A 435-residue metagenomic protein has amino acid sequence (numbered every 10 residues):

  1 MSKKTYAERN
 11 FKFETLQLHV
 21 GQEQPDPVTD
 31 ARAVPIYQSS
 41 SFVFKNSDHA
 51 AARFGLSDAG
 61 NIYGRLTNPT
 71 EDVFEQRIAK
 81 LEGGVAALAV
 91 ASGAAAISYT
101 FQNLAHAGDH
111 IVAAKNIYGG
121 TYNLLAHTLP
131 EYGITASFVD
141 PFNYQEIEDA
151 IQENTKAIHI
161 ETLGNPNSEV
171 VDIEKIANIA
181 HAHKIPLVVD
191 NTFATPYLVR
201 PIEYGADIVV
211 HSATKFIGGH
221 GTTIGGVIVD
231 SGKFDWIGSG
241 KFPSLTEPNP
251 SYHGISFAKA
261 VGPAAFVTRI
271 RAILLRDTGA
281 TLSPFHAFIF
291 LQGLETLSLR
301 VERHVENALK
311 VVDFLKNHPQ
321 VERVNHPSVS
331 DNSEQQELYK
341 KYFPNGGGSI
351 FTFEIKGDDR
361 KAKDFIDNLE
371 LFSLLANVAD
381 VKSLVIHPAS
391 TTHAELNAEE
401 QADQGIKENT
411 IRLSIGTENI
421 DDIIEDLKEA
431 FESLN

Functional and structural regions predicted by a protein language model:
M1-K4, E14, V85, A126 (+5 more regions): PLP-dependent enzyme catalytic core of the Aspartate aminotransferase-like
S2-E8, G21-P25, A87-N317: Conserved PLP-enzyme active-site core in the AAT-like
S2-N68, Q76-R77, I411: N-terminal "arm"/small-domain region of PLP-dependent enzymes with the aminotransferase-like
P25, V43-S47, D235-W236, L297 (+3 more regions): Short, acidic Gly/Pro/Ser/Thr-rich loop/turn segments
V34, S40, I134, I185 (+7 more regions): Structural beta-strand/beta-sheet cores of well-ordered domains, especially the beta-sheet scaffolds that support
N46-S98, G120-H127: Conserved N-terminal alpha-helix of the aminotransferase class I/II PLP-enzyme fold
A59, V85, H286, F290 (+3 more regions): Short amphipathic alpha-helical segments
V301, L309, D313-K316, Q320-I411 (+1 more regions): Conserved C-terminal alpha-helix-loop-beta "cap" of PLP-dependent enzymes that closes/shapes the active-site mouth
